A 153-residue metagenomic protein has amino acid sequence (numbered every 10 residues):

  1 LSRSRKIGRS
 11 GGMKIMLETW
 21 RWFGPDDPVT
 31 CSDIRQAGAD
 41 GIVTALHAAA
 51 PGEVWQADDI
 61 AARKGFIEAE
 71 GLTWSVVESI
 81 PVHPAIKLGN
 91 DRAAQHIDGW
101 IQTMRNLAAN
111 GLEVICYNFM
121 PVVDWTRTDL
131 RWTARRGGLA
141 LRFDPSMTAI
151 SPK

Functional and structural regions predicted by a protein language model:
R3-K153: N-terminal pre-domain/capping segments
